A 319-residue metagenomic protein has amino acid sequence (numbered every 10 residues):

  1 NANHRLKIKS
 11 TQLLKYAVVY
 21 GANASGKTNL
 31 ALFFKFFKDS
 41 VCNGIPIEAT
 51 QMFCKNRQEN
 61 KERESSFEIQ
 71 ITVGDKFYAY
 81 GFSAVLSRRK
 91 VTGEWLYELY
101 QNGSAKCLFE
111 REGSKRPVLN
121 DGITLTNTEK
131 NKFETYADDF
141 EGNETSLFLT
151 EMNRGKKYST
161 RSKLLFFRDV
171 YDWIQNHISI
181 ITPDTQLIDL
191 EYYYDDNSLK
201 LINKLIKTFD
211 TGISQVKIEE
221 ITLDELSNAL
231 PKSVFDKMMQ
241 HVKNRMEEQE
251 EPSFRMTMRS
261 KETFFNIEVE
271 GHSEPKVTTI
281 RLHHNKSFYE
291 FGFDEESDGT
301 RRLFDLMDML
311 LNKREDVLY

Functional and structural regions predicted by a protein language model:
N1-F36: Pre-Walker A-like glycine/lysine-rich segment at the N-terminus of P-loop NTPase domains
Y16-A24, M239-L311, E315, Y319: Conserved ABC ATPase signature
F36-E48, N312-D316: Post-Walker A helix-loop "phosphate-sensing" segment adjacent to the P-loop in P-loop NTPases
N43-K61, T72-G74, E262: Short N-terminal edge-element motif at the start of the domain
Q51, I213-K217, D316: A short acidic/basic microdomain associated with nuclease active sites
N60-A84, E94: Conserved amphipathic alpha-helical "coupling/scaffold" segments that transmit conformational changes between domains
I69-D75, L96-L99, L282-S287: Short acidic, glycine-rich loop/turn motifs
A79-M238: Electropositive, glycine-dotted interaction segments that contact anionic polymers or phosphate-rich ligands
